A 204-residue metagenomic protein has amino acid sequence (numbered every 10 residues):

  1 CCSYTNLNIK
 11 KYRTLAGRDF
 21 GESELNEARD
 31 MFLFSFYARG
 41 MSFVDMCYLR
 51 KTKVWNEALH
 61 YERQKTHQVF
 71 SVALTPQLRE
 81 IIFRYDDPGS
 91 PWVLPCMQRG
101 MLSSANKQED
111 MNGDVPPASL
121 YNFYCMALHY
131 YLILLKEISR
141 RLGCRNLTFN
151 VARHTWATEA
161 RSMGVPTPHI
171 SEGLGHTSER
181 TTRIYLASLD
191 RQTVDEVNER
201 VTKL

Functional and structural regions predicted by a protein language model:
C1-F43, C47: Basic, Lys/Arg- and aromatic-enriched nucleic-acid-binding interface segment
N6, R63-H67, L174-E199: Catalytic-site neighborhood detector that most strongly recognizes the C-terminal catalytic loop/helix of tyrosine
N6-R13, T75-R145: Active-site/catalytic core of tyrosine-dependent DNA strand-transfer enzymes
T14, S71-P76, E80, R84-Y85 (+1 more regions): DNA/chromatin major-groove-contacting recognition/catalytic segments
G17-E24, F123-Y124, L132-E172: Short, basic (Lys/Arg/His-rich) helix/loop patches that form interaction surfaces in the mid-to-C-terminal regions
F34-S35, L49, E159-A160, G173: Short alpha-helical segment immediately N-terminal to, or the first helix within, an HTH/HTH-like DNA-binding domain
Y48-F83: Conserved tyrosine-mediated DNA breakage-rejoining catalytic core shared by Y-recombinases
T52-A58, R145-N146, V165-I184: Short, polar N-cap/turn motifs at the start of nucleic acid-interacting alpha helices
